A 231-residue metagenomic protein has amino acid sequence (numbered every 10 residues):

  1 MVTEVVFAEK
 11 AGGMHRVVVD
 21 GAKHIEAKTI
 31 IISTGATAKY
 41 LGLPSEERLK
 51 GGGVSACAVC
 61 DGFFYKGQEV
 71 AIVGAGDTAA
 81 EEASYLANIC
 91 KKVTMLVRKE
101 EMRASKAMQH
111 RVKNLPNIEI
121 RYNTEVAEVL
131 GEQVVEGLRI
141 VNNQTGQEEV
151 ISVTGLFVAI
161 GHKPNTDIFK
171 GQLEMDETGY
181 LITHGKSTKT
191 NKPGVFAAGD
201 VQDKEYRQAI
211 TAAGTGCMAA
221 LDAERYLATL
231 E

Functional and structural regions predicted by a protein language model:
M1-V19, H24-A27, A87-G185, K192 (+1 more regions): A Rossmann-like FAD-binding core segment of flavoenzymes
I32, A56, I120-Y122, S152 (+1 more regions): A structural signal for the hydrophobic beta-strands that form the central parallel beta-sheet of Rossmann-like
T37, G42, E47-F64, I160-Y206 (+2 more regions): FAD-site-proximal beta/loop scaffold in flavoenzymes
G74-G76: Glycine-rich Rossmann-fold phosphate-binding loop(s) that bind the pyrophosphate of adenine dinucleotide cofactors
A79-A80: N-terminal Rossmann-fold NAD(P) dinucleotide-binding loop
A83-S84: Generic hydrophobic/aromatic pocket-lining and core-packing "Φ" positions
T211-L227: An active-site-proximal "capping" alpha-helix that borders the catalytic cofactor pocket
